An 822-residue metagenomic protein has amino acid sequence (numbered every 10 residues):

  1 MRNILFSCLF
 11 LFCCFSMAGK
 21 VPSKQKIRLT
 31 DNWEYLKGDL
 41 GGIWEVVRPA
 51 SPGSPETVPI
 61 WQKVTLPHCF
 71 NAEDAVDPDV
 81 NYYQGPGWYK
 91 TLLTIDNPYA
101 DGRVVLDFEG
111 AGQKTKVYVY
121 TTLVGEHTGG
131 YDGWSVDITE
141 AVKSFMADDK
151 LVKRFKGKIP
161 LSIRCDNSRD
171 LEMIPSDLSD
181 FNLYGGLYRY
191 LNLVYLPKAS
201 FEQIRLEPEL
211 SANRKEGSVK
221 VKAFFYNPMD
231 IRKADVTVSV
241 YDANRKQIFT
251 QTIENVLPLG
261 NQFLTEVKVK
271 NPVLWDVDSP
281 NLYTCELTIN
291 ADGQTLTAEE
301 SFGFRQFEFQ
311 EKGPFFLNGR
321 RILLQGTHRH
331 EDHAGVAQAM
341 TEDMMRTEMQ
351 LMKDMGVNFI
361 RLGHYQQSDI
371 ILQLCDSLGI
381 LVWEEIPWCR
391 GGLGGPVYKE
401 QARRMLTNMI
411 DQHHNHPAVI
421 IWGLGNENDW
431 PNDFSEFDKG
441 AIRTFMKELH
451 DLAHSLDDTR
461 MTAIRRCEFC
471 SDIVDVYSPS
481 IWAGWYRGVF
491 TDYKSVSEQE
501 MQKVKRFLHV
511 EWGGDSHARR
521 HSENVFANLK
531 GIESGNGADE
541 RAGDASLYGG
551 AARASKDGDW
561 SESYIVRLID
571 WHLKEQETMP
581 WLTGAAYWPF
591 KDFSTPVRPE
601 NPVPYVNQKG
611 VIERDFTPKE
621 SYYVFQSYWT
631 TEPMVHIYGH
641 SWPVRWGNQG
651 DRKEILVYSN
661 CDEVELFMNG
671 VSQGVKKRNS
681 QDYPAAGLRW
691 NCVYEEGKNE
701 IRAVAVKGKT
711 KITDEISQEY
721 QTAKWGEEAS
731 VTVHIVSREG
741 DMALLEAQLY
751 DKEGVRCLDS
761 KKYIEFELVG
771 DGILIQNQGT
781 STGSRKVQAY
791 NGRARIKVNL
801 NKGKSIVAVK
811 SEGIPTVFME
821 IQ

Functional and structural regions predicted by a protein language model:
K20-D107, L171-L178, Y184-L187, K591 (+1 more regions): Extended carbohydrate-recognition surfaces in non-catalytic/accessory domains of CAZymes and lectin-like proteins
I27, L36-G38, Q84-Q203, P228 (+6 more regions): Accessory beta-strand-rich segments of carbohydrate-active enzymes
P67-I95, Y99-F108, G112-E126, D166 (+7 more regions): Active-site-adjacent substrate/metal-binding segments within catalytic domains of carbohydrate-active enzymes
R154-K156, F224-Q310: Extended acidic/polar, glycine-enriched regions that form or flank non-catalytic beta-rich accessory modules
N192-A212, E613-G647, T732-V736: Short, compositionally biased P/S/T/A/G/V-rich stretches that sit at domain boundaries
V221-F225, I655-S659, V733, D741-C757 (+2 more regions): Beta-strand-rich structural segments
T297-F302, T710-T722, P815-Q822: Edge beta-strands of extracellular beta-sandwich domains
M349-M352, F359-F625, E632-W646, N679: Substrate-binding/catalytic cleft of secreted carbohydrate-active enzymes, primarily glycoside hydrolases
